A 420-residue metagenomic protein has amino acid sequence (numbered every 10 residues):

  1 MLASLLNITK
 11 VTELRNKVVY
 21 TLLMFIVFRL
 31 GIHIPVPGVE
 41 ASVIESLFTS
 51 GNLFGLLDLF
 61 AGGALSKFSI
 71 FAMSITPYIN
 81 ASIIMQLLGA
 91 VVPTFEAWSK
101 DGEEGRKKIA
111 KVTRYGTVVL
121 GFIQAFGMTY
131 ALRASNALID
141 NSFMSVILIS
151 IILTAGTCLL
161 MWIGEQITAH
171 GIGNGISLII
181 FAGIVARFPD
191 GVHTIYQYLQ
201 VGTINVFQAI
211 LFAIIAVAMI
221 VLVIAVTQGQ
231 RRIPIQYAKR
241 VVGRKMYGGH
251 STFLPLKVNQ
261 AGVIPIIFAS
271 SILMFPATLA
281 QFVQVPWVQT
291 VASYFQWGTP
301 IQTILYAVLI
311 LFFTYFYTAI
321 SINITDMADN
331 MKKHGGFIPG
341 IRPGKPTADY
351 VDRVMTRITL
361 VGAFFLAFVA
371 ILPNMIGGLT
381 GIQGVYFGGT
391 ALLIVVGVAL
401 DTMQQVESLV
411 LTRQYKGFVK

Functional and structural regions predicted by a protein language model:
M1-S99, E104-K420: N-terminal cationic and glycine-rich segments that engage phosphates or anionic surfaces
